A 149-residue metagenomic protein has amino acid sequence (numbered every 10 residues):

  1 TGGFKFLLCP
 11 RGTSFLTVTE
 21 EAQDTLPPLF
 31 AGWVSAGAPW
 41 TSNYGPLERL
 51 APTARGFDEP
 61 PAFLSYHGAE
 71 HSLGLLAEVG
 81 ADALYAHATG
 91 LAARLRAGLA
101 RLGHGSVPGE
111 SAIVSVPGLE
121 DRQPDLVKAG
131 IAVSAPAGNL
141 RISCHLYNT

Functional and structural regions predicted by a protein language model:
T1-T41: Active-site PLP attachment segment
K5, D58, H145: Glycine- and other small-residue-rich loops at beta-strand/loop junctions that grip anionic moieties
F15, I113-S115, N139-S143: Short aromatic/hydrophobic contact patches that present stacked aromatics for nucleic-acid/ligand binding
V18, G68, G118: A conserved hydrophobic position in a structured secondary element of the catalytic/binding core that shapes
L47-R55, F63-S106: Conserved PLP-dependent catalytic core of the aminotransferase class-I/II
A86-A129, P136: Conserved PLP-binding catalytic core of the aspartate aminotransferase-like
D125-T149: PLP-dependent enzyme catalytic core of the Aspartate aminotransferase-like
